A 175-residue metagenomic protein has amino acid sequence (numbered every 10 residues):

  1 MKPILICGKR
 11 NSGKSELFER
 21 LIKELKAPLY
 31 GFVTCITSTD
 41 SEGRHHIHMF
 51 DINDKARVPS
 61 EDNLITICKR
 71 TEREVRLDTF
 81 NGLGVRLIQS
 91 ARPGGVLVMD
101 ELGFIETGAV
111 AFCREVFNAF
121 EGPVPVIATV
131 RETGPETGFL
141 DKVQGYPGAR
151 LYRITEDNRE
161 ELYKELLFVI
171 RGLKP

Functional and structural regions predicted by a protein language model:
M1-P3: Extreme N-terminal starter segment of soluble prokaryotic enzymes
I6: Hydrophobic anchor at the beta1->P-loop junction of P-loop NTPases
R10: The conserved Walker
G13: Conserved glycine(s) of the Walker
L17, L21: Hydrophobic positions on the alpha1 helix immediately C-terminal to the Walker A/P-loop
I22-K69: N-terminal phosphate/diphosphate-binding loop that engages ATP/GTP or pyrophosphate donors across diverse enzyme folds
I67-F117: Phosphate-binding/switch loop-helix module in NTP-utilizing enzymes
Q89, G103-P175: Replace "adjacent to P-loop NTPase cores in ATP/GTP-dependent enzymes" with "adjacent to NTP-binding cores
